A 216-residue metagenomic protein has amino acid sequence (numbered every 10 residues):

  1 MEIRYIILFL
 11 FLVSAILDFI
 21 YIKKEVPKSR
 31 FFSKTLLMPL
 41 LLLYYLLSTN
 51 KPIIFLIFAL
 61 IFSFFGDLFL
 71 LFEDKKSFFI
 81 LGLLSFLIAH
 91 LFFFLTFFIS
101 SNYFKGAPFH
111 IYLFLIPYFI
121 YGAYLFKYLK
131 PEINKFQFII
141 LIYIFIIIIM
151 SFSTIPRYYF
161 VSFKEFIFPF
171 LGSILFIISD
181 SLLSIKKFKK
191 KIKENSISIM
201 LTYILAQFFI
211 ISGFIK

Functional and structural regions predicted by a protein language model:
M1-K216: Polytopic alpha-helical membrane-helix bundles and their juxtamembrane interface segments in multi-pass membrane
